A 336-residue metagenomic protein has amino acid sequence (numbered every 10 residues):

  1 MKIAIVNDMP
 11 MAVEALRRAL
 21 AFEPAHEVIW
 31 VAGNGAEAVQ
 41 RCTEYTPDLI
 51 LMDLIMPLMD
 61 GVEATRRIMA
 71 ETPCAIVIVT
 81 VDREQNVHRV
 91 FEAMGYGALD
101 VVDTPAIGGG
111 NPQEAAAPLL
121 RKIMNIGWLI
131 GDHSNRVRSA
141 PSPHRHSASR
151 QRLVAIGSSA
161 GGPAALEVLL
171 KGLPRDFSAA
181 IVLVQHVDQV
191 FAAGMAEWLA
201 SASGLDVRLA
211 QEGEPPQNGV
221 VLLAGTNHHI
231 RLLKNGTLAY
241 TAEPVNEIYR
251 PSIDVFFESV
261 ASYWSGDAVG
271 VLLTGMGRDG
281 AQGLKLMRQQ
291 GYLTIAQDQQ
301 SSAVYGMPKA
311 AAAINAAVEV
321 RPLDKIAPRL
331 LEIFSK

Functional and structural regions predicted by a protein language model:
K2-I5, M9-A25, V31, A36-E37 (+2 more regions): Conserved acid/base catalytic micro-environments in cytosolic active-site loops
